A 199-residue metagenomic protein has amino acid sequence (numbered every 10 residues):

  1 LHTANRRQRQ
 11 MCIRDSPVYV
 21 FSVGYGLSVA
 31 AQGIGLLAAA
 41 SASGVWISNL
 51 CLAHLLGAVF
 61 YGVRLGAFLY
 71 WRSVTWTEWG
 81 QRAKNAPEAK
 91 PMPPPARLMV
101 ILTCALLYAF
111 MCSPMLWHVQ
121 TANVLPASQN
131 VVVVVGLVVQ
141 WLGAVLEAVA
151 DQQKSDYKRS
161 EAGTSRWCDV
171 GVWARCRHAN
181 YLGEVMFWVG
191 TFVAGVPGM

Functional and structural regions predicted by a protein language model:
L1-R9, I13: Single conserved hydrophobic/aromatic residue that forms the stacking wall/gate of nucleotide- or nucleobase-binding
Q10, R14-P17, A67-S73: C-terminal ends of transmembrane helices
R14-Y19, A38-G44: Short, hydrophobic transmembrane alpha-helix segments
P17, A30, I47-V59: Extended catalytic core of nucleotide-activated donor transferases of GT-like folds
P17-G33: Loop-to-helix transition at the N-terminal end of transmembrane alpha-helices
G24, N49-L56, S128-V135: Alpha-helical transmembrane segments
A40-H54, V63, G198-M199: Transmembrane helix-loop-helix
F60, L65-G198: Cytosolic-biased juxtamembrane loops and peripheral soluble domains of multi-pass membrane proteins
